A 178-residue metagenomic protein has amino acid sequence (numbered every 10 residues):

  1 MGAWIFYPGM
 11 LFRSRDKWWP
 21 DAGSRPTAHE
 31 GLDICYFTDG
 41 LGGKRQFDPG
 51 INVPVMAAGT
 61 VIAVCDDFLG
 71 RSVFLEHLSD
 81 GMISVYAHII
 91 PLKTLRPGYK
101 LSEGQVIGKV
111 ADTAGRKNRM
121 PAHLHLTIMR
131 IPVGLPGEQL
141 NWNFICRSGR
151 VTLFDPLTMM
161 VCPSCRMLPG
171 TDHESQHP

Functional and structural regions predicted by a protein language model:
M1-R71, E103, R150-P178: Surface-exposed, glycine-biased beta-strand/turn segments
H29-D33, H77, H88, H123-H125: Histidine-centered active-site/metal-ligand motif
D33, F74, V85, K109: Conserved beta-strand positions that form and line the central face of beta-propeller blades
Y36, A63, H88-P91, D112: A residue-level detector for short acidic-glycine micro-motifs
F37-D39, L78-D80, M129-V133: Solvent-exposed coil/turn segments that connect beta secondary-structure elements in extracytoplasmic/periplasmic
G70, S84, P121-H123: Short edge beta-strand segments in beta-sheet-rich domains
L75, Y99-S175: Conserved, short, structured surface segments that act as functional micro-motifs
D80-G104: Short histidine-centered loop motifs in beta-beta connectors
